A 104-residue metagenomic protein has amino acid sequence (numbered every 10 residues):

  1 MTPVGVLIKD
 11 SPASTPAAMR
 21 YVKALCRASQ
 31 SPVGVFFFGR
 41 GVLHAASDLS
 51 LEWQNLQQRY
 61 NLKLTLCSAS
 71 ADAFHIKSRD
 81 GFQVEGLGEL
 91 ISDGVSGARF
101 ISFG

Functional and structural regions predicted by a protein language model:
M1, S29, R59, S92-S96: Flexible, charged surface loops at secondary-structure boundaries
P3-A17, G39-A45: Short, glycine-rich nucleotide/cofactor-binding loops
G5, G34-F36, T65: A structural signal for isolated positions on well-ordered beta-strands in alpha/beta enzyme cores
S14-Q30, V35: Histidine-anchored nucleotide/phosphate-binding helix
M19-R20, D48-W53, Q83-G86: Charged helix-capping and loop-helix junction motifs
V35-G41, F74-I76: Short, basic, glycine/proline-bearing loop/turn elements
L49-H75: A glycine-rich helix N-cap at a beta->alpha junction
F74-F103: C-terminal structural segments of small proteins and small subunits
